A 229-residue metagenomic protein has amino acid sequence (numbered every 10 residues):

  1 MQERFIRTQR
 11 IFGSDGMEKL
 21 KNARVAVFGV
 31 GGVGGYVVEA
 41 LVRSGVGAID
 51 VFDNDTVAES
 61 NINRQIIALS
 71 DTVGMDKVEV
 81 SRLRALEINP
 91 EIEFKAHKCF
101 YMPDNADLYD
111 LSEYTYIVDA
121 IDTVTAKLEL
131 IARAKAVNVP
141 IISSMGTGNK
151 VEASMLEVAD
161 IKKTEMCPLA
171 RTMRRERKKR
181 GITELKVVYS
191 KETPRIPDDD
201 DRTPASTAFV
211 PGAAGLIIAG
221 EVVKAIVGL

Functional and structural regions predicted by a protein language model:
M1-V25: N-terminal charged helix/coil linker that caps or initiates catalytic domains
Q2, Y109-Y116, I121-E129, R133-V137 (+3 more regions): Glycine-rich phosphate/adenylate-binding loop
V27-G29, F52: Conserved N-terminal Rossmann-fold NAD(P)-binding element of oxidoreductases
V33-G34: Hydrophobic/small residue at the entry helix of a nucleotide-binding pocket
V42-A48, A136: Conserved S-adenosyl-L-methionine
V46, V51-N89: Glycine-rich phosphate-binding loop and adjoining beta1-alpha1-beta2 segment of Rossmann-like nucleotide-binding folds
H97-A106: Conserved SAM/SAH-binding loop
